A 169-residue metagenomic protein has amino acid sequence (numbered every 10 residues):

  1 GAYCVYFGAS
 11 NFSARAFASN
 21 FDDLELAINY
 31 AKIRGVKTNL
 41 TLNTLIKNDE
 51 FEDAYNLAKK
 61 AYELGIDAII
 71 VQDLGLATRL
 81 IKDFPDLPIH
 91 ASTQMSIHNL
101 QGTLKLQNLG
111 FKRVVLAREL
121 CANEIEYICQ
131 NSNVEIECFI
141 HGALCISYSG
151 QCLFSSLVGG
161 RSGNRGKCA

Functional and structural regions predicted by a protein language model:
G1-I97, V115-E119, E124-A169: Active-site pocket-lining/capping segments in soluble small-molecule metabolic enzymes
N99-Q101: Conserved nucleotide-cofactor-binding alpha/beta core module
G110-F111: As written
